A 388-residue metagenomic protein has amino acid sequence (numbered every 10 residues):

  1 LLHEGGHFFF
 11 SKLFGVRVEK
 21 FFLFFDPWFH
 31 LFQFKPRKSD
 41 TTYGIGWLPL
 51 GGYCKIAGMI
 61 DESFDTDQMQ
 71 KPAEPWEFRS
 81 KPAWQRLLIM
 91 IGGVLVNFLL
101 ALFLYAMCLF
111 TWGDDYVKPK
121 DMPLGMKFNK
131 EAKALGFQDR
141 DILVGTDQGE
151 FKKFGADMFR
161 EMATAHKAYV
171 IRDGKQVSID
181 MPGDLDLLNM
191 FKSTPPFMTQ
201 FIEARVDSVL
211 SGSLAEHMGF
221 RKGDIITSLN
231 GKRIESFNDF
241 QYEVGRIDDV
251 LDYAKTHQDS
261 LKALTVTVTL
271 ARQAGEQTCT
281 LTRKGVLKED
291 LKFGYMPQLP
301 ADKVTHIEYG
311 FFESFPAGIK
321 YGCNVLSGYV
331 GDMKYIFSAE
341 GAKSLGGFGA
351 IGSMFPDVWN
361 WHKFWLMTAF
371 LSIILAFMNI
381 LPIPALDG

Functional and structural regions predicted by a protein language model:
L1-K71, L371, M378-G388: Small-residue-rich helix-interface/hinge motifs
H3, I45, A132, R140-L143 (+10 more regions): Terminal peptide-recognition signature
L13, G52, I56-F64, Q68-N129: Internal alpha-helical transmembrane segments
M59-T66, F78-K81, L124-L185, S211 (+1 more regions): Juxtamembrane extramembrane loops of integral membrane proteins
P72-W84, S193-T227, K232-R233, N238 (+1 more regions): Functional transmembrane alpha-helices
M90-P123, D157-L210, T267-T269, T280-V304: PDZ/PDZ-like peptide-tail recognition elements
L95, L99, F103, I374 (+1 more regions): Residues within alpha-helical transmembrane segments of multi-pass membrane proteins, especially transporters, ion
C108-K152, S193-S228, K232-S236: PDZ/PDZ-like domain segments forming the peptide/carboxylate-binding groove, activating on the N-terminal beta-strands
